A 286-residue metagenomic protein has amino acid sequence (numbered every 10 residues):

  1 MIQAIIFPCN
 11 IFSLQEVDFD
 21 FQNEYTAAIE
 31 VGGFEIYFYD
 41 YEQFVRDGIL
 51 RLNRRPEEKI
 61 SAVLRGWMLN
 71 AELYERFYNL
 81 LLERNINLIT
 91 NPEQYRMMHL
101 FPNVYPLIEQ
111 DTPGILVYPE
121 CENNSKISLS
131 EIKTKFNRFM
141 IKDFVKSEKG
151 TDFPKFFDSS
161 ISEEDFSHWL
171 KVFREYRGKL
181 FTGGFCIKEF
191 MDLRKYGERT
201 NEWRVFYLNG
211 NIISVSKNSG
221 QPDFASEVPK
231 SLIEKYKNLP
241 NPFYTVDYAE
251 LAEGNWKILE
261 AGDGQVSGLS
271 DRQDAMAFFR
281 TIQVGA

Functional and structural regions predicted by a protein language model:
M1-N87: ATP-binding N-terminal substructure of ATP-dependent carboxylate-amine bond-forming enzymes
A4-L14, P56-E57, N79-C186, F190-N201 (+3 more regions): Active-site nucleotide/adenylate-binding loops and adjacent lid/helix of ATP-dependent enzymes
Y37-Y39, T90, V117, Y248: A structural preference for short, hydrophobic beta-strand core positions in alpha/beta folds
A71-E72, R76, E198-E202, Y244: Short, surface-exposed coil-to-beta transition loops
E202-R204, N218-S219, K230-V246, L251: Gly/Pro-enriched, hydrophobic low-complexity segments that function as extracytoplasmic propeptides/linkers
Y207-N211, A252-G254: Short acidic-glycine loop/turn motifs at beta-strand connectors
N211, V215-G220, A261-V266: Short beta->alpha transition motifs characteristic of CBS
N238-F243, E250-A286: C-terminal active-site "lid" helix and adjoining low-complexity regulatory extension at the edge of ATP-using catalytic
